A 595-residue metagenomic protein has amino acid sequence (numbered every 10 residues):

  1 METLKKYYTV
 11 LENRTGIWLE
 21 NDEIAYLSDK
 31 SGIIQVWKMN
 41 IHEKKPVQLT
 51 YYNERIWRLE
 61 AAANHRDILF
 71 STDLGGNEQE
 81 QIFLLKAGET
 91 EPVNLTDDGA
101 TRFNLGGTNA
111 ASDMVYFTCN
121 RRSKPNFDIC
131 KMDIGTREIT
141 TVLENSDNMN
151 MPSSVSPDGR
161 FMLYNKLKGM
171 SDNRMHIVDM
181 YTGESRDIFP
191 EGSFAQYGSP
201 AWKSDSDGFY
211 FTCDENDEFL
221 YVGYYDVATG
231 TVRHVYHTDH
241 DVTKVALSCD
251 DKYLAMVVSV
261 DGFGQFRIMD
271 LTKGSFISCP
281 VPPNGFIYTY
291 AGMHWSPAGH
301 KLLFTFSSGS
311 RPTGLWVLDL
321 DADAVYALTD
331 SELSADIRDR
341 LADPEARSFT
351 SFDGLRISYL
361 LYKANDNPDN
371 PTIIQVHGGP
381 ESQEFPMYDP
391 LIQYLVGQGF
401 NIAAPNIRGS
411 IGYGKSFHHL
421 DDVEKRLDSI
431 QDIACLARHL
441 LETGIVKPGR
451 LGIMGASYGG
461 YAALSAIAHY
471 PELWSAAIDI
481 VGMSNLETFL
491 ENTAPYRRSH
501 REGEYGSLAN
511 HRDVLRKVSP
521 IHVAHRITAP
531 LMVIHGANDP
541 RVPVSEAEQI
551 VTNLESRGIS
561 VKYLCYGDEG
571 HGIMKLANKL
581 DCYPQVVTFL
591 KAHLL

Functional and structural regions predicted by a protein language model:
M1-R14, M39-W57, G75, L85-R102 (+8 more regions): Multi-bladed beta-propeller domains
T15-H65: N-terminal cofactor/phosphate-binding cores enriched in small/glycine residues, especially glycine-rich loops such as
W18-L19, A61-A62, T108, V155 (+3 more regions): Residue-level recognition of a conserved intra-blade site in WD40 beta-propeller repeats
E20-S31, N40, L49, L69-G76 (+12 more regions): Beta-strand C-termini and the immediately following turn/loop, strongest in propeller blades
G32-W37, N77-F83, K124-C130, S171-H176 (+3 more regions): Structural motif
H294-W295, K301-D321, S484: Structured, non-catalytic alpha/beta "coupling" segments that mediate domain-domain communication and provide generic
S331-G449, A456-S457, L490-S499: Cap/lid segment of the alpha/beta-hydrolase catalytic domain
I407-L595: Active-site-proximal cap/loop segments of hydrolase catalytic domains
